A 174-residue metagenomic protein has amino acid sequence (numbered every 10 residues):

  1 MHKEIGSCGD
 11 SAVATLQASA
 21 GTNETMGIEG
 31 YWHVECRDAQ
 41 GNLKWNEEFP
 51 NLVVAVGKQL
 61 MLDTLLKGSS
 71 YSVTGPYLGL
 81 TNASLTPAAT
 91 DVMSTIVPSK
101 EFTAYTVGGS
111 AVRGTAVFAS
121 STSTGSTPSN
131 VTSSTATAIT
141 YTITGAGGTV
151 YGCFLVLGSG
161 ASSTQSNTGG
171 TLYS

Functional and structural regions predicted by a protein language model:
M1-Y151, L157-S174: Small cysteine-rich, disulfide-bonded extracellular modules of the LU/uPAR three-finger superfamily and closely related
